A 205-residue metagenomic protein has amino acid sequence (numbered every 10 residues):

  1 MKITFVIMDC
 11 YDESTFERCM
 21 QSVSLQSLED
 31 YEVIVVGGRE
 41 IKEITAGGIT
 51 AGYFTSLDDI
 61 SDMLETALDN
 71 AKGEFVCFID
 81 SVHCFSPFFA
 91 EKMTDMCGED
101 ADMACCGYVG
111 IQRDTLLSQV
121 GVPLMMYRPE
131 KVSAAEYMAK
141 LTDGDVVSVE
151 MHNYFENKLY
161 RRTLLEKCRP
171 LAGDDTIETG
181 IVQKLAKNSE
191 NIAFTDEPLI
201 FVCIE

Functional and structural regions predicted by a protein language model:
M1-S22: N-proximal low-complexity "stem/linker" segments adjacent to membrane-targeting elements
K2-T4, E32, G180: Cell-envelope/extracellular polymer assembly enzymes that use nucleotide-activated donors
Q21-D30: Short, acidic, metal-binding catalytic loop of nucleotide-sugar glycosyltransferases
G38, I79-S81: Active-site acidic Asp-centered loop
T55-A71: Glycine-rich, basic loop-to-helix element that forms the pyrophosphate-binding segment of sugar-nucleotide handling
V76: Short aromatic/hydrophobic "clamp" motif used to bind/position activated sugar donors
C84-T176, G180-K184, N188-I192: Donor-binding/catalytic cores of nucleotide-activated saccharide and glycerol-phosphate transferases/polymerases
G180, T195-E205: Active-site donor/metal-binding and catalytic loop motifs of nucleotide-sugar-dependent glycosylation enzymes
